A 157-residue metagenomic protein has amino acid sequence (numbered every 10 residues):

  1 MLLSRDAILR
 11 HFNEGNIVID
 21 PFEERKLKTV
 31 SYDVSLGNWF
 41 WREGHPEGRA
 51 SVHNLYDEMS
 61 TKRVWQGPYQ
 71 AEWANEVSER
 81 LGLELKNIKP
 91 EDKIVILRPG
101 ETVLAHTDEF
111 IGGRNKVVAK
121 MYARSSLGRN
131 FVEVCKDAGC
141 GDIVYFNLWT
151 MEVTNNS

Functional and structural regions predicted by a protein language model:
M1-S157: DUTPase catalytic domain/fold
